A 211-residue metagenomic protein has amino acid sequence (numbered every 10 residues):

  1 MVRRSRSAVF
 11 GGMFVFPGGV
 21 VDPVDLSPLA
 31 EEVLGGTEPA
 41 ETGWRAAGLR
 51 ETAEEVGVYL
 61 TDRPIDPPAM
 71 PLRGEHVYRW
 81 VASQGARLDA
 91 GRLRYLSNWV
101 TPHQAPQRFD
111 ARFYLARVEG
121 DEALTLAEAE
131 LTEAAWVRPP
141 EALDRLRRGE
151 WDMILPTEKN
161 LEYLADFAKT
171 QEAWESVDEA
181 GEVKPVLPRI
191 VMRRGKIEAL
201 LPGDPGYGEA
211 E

Functional and structural regions predicted by a protein language model:
M1-E211: N-terminal leader/linker segments that precede catalytic domains of diphosphate-processing enzymes
